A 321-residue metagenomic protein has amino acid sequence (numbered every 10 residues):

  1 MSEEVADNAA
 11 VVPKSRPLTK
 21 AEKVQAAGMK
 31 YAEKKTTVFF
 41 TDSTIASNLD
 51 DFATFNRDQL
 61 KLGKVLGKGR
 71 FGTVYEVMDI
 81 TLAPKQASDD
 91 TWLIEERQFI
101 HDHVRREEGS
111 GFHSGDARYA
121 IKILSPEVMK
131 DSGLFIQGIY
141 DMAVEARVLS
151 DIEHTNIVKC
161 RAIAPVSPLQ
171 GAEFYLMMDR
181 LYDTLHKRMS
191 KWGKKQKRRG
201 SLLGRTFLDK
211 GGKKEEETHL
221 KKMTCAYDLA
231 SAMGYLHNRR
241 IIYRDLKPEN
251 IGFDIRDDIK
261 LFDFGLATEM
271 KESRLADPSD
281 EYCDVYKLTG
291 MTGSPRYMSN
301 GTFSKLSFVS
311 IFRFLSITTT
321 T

Functional and structural regions predicted by a protein language model:
V11-T54, G63: Juxta-kinase regulatory segment immediately upstream of eukaryotic protein kinase catalytic domains
E96-I100, F112-R118, I123-D151: Conserved N-lobe beta3->alphaC-helix segment of eukaryotic protein kinase catalytic domains
K159-F174: Short beta-strand micro-motifs within the conserved protein kinase catalytic domain, predominantly in the N-lobe
Q170-T184: Conserved short submotifs of the Hanks-type protein kinase catalytic core that shape the nucleotide-binding pocket
C225-A226: Activation segment signature within eukaryotic-like protein kinase domains
H237-D254: Catalytic-loop of the protein kinase fold
E281-T302: Conserved activation segment of eukaryotic-like protein kinases, specifically the C-terminal portion of the activation
